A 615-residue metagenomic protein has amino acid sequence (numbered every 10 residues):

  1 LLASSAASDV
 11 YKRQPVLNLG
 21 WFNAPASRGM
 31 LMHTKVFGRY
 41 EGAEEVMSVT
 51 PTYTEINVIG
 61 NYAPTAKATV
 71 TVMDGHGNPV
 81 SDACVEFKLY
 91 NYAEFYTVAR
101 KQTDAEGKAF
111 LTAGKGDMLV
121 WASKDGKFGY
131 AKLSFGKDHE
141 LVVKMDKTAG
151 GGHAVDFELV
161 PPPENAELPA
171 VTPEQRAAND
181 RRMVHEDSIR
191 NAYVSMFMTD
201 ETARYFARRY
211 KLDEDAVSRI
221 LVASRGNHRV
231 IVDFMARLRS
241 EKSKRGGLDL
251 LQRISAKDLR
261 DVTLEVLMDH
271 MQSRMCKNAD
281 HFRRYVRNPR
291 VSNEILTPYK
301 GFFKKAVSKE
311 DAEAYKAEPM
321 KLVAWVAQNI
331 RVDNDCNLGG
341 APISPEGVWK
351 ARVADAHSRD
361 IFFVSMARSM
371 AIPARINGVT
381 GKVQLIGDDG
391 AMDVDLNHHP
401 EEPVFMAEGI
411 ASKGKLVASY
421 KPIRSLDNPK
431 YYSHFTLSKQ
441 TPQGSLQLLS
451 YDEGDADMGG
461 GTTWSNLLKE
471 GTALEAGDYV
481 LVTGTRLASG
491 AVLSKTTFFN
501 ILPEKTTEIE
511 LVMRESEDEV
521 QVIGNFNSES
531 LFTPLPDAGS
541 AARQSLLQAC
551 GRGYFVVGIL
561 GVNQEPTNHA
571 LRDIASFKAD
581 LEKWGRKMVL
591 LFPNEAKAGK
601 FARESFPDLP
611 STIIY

Functional and structural regions predicted by a protein language model:
L1, N91-T112, L133, Q443-L468: Short, acidic Ser/Thr/Gly-rich low-complexity loop/linker segments typical of extracellular and cell-surface proteins
L2-A7, Y11: Single conserved hydrophobic/aromatic residue that forms the stacking wall/gate of nucleotide- or nucleobase-binding
Q14, D82, E186, R190-A351: Secondary-structure boundary elements
K67, G75-E94, K115-G116, I423-G454 (+1 more regions): Short, ordered, surface-exposed loop/turn motifs in non-cytosolic proteins
K108-L119, K124-G126, L133-G136, A456-S489: Short Pro-Gly-centered beta-turn/loop motif in secreted/extracellular proteins
G126-T148, R486-R514: Structured interaction patches on ligand/partner-binding surfaces of diverse proteins
L546-A570, I574: Short active-site neighborhood of thiol/selenol oxidoreductases, capturing the structured segment around
V589, K600-Y615: Short, internal strand/loop/helix patches that form the active-site neighborhood or redox-interaction surface
